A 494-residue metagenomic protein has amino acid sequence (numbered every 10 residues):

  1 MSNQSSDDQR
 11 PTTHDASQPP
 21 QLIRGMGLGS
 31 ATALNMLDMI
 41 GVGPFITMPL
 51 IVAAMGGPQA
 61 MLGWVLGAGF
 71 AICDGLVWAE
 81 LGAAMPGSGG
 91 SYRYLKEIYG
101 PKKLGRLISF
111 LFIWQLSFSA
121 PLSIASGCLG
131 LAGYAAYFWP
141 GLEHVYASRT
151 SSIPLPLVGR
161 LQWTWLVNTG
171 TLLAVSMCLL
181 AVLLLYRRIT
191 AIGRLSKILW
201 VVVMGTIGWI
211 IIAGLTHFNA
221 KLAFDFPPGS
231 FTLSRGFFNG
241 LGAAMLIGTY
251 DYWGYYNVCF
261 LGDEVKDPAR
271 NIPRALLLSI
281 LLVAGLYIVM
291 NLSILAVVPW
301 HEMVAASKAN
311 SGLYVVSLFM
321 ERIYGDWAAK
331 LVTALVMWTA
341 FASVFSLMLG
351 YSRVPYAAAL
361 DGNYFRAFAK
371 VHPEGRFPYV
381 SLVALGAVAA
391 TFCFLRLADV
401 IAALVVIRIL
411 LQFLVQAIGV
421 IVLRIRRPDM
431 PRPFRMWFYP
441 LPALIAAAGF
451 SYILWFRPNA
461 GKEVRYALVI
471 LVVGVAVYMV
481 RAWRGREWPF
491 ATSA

Functional and structural regions predicted by a protein language model:
M1-P58, I72, L76, Y99 (+7 more regions): Membrane-interface "cap" regions at the ends of multi-pass membrane proteins
M26, S30-F45, L50, L173-L180 (+4 more regions): Hydrophobic, membrane-embedded alpha-helices of multi-pass small-molecule transporters
L50, G63, I72-C178, L183 (+2 more regions): Hydrophobic transmembrane alpha-helices that form the core helical bundles of multi-pass secondary transporters
R93-G105, Y137-A147, P228-T232, A275-M348 (+1 more regions): TM-loop-TM module centered on a large, flexible mid-protein loop between adjacent transmembrane helices in multi-pass
A132-G141, V201-G229, T249, L292-V298 (+2 more regions): Hydrophobic alpha-helical segments and their helix-loop junctions in multi-pass secondary transporters
L166-T169, A367-F377, F413-E463, E487-W488: C-terminal membrane-solvent junction of multi-pass transporters and transport-like membrane proteins
T169-A223, W253, L276-I280, V405-V415 (+2 more regions): Membrane-interface loop-to-helix entry segments
L199, I212, D399, A403-L404 (+2 more regions): A generic transmembrane alpha-helix motif of multi-pass inner-membrane proteins
